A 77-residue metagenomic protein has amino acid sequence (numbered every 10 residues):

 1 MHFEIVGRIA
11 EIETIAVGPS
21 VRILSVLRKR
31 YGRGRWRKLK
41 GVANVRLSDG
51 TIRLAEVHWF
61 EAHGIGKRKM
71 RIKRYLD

Functional and structural regions predicted by a protein language model:
M1-D77: Cysteine-centric segments in proteins
